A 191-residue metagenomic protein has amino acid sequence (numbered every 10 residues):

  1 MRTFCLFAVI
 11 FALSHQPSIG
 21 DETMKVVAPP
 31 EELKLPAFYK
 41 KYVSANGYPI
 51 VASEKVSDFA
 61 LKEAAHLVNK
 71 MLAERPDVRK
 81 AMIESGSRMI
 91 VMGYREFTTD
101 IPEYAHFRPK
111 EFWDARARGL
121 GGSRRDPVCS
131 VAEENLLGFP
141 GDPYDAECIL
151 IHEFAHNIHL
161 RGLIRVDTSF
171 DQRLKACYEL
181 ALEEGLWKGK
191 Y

Functional and structural regions predicted by a protein language model:
F4-L13: Sec-dependent N-terminal signal peptides
A28-E32: Catalytic-loop region of hydrolases
L35, K41-Y42: Ser/Thr/Asn(+Pro)-rich, low-complexity disordered segments
N46-Y48, S57-E183: Acidic/His-rich structured neighborhood in mature extracellular/periplasmic domains
A52-K55, K188-Y191: Active-site rim elements
